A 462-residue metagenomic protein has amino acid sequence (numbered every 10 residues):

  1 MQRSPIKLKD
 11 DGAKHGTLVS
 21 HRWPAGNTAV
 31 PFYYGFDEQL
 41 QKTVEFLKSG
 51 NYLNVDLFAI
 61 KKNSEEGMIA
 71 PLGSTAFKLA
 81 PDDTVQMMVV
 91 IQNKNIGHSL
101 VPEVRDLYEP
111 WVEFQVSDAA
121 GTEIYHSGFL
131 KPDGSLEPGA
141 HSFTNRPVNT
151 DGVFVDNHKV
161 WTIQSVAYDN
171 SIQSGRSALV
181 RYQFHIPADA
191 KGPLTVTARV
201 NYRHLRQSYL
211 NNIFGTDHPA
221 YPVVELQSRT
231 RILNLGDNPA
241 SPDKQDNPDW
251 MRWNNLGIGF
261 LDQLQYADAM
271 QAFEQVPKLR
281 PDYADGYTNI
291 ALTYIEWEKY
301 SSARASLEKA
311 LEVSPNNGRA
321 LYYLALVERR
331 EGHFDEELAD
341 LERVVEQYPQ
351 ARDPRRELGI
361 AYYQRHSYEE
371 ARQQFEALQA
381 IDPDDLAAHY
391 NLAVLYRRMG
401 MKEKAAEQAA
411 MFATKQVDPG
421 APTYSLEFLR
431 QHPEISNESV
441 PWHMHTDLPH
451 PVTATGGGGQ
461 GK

Functional and structural regions predicted by a protein language model:
M1-S174, V180-D249, Y424: Primarily the internal scaffold of c-type cytochrome electron-transfer domains, especially repeated/multiheme c-type
W250, A284-D285, G318-R319, R352-D353 (+2 more regions): Helix-start (N-cap) detector for alpha-helical repeat units in TPR-like alpha-solenoids, especially tetratricopeptide
Q263-Q275, D282, E296-K309, N316-R319 (+4 more regions): Structural signature of tandem alpha-helical TPR/SEL1-like repeats, specifically the intra-repeat loop/turn
L279, V313, Q347-Y348, A380-I381 (+1 more regions): Structural marker of alpha-solenoid helical repeat scaffolds
A380, L386, Y390-A421: TPR/TPR-like (Sel1-like) alpha-helical repeat modules
M401-Q408, V417-P422, Q431-P449: Alpha-helical linker/edge segments of TPR/alpha-solenoid repeat scaffolds and analogous pre-/post-domain helices
